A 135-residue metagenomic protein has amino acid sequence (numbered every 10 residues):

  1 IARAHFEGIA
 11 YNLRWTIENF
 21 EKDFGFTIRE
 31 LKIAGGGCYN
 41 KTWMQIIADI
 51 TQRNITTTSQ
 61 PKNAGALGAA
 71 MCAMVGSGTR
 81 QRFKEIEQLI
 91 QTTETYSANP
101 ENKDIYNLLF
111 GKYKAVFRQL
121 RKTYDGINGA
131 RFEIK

Functional and structural regions predicted by a protein language model:
I1-K135: Glycine/Thr-rich phosphate-binding loops that ligate phosphate moieties of nucleotide and other phosphorylated ligands
